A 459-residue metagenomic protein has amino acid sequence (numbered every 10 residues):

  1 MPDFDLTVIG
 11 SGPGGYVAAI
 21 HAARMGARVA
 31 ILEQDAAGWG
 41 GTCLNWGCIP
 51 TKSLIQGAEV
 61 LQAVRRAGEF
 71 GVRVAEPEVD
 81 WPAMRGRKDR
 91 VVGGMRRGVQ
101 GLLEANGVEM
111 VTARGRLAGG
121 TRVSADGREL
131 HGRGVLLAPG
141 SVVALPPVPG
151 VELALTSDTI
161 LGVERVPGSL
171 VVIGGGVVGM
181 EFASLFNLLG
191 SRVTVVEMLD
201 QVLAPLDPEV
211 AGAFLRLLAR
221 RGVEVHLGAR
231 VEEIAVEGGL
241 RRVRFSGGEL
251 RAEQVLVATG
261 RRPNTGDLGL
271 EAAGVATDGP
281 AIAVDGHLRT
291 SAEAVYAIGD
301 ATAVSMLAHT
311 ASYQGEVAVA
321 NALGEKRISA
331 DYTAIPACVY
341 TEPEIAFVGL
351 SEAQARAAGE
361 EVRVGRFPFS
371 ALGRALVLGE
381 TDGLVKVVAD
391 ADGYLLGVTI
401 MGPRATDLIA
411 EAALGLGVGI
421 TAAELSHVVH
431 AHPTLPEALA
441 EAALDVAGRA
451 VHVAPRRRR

Functional and structural regions predicted by a protein language model:
M1-G12, V166-G176: Beta1/beta-strand and adjacent pyrophosphate-binding region of the FAD-binding site in flavoprotein oxidoreductases
P2-F4, I20-A27, E33-V166, T194 (+6 more regions): Glycine-rich flavin
T7-I9, G115, L130-G140, V172-I173 (+3 more regions): Short hydrophobic core segments
I9-A18, A23-A37, T42, I49 (+4 more regions): Flexible, glycine-rich terminal cap/loop adjacent to redox cofactors in electron-transfer oxidoreductases
G15, G179-M180: N-terminal Rossmann-fold NAD(P) dinucleotide-binding loop
A19, A23, A183, N187-L188: Gly/Ala-rich phosphate-binding loop of Rossmann-like dinucleotide-binding domains, activating on the conserved
T112, V284-G286, A389-D390: Short, acidic, Ser/Thr-enriched surface-loop or helix-capping motifs
V151-P167, E249-K326, G415: FAD-site-proximal beta/loop scaffold in flavoenzymes
